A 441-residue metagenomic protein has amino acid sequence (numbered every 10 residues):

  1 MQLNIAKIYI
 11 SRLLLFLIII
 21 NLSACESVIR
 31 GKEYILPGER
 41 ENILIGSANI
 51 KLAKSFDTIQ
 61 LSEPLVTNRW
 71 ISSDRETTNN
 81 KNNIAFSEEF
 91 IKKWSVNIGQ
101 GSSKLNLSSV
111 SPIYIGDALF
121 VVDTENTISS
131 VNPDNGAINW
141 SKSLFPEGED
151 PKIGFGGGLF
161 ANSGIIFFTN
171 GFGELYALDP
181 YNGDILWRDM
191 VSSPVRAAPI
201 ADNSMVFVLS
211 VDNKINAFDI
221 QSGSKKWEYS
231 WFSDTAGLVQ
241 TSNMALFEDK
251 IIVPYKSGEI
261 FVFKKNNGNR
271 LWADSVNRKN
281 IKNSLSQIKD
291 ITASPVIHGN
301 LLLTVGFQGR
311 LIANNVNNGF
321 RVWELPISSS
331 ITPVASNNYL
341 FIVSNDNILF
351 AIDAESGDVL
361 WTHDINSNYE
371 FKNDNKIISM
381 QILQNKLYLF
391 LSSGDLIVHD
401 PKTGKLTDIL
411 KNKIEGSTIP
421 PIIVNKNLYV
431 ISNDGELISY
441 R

Functional and structural regions predicted by a protein language model:
N21-A24: C-terminal motif of bacterial Sec signal peptides marking the signal peptidase cleavage site
E26-I29: Bacterial signal peptide processing site
I35-K51, D57-K93: Blade/loop signatures of beta-propeller domains
P64, K93-I113, S141-F160, L186-N203 (+6 more regions): Extracytoplasmic beta-rich repeat domains
G116, D123-T124, S163, N170-G171 (+7 more regions): Structural signature of WD-repeat beta-propellers
N132-N135, D179-N182, D219-G223, K265-N267 (+3 more regions): Short loop/turn segments that connect beta-strands within beta-propeller blades
